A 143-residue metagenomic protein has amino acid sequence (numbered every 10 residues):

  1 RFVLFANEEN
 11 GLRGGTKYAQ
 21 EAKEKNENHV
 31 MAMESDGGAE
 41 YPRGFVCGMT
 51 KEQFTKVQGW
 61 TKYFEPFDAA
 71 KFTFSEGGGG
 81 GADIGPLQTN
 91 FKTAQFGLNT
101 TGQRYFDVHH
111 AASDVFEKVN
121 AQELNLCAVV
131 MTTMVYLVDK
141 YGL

Functional and structural regions predicted by a protein language model:
R1, Y105-L143: His/Asp/Glu-rich mid-to-C-terminal helical/loop segments that flank catalytic regions of hydrolases
A6-D107: Metal-dependent peptidase/peptidase-like ectodomains
